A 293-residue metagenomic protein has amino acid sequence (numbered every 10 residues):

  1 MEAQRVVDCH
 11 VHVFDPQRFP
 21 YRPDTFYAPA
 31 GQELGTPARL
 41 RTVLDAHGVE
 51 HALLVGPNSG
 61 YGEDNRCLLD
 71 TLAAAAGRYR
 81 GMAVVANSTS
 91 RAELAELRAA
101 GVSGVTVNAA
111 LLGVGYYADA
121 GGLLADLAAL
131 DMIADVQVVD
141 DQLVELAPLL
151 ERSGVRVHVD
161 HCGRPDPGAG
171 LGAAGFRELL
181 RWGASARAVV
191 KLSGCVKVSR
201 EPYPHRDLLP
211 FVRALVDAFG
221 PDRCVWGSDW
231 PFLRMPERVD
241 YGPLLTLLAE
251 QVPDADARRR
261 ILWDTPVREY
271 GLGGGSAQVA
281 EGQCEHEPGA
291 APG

Functional and structural regions predicted by a protein language model:
M1-P23: Replace "His-x-His-based motif
E2-V7, A30-H51, A214, F219-V225 (+1 more regions): Mid-to-C-terminal alpha-helical segments outside catalytic/metal-binding sites
V7-V11, A52-V55, R80-A83, V105-V107 (+4 more regions): Hydrophobic faces of well-ordered beta-strands that scaffold small-molecule active sites in alpha/beta enzyme cores
H10, L44, L68, L127 (+4 more regions): Conserved, mostly hydrophobic/aromatic
T25-E33, A38-Y61, R78-V84, V102-A110 (+1 more regions): Divalent metal-dependent hydrolysis catalytic cores, especially in the metallo-beta-lactamase
L34-V43, S88-L97, G175: Short, acidic/polar
G62-D141, P148-E151, K191, C195: Active-site gating/metal-coordination segments in enzymes
Y117-V225: Catalytic pocket-lining loop regions of alpha/beta-barrel enzymes, especially the amidohydrolase/enolase/GH5 lineages
